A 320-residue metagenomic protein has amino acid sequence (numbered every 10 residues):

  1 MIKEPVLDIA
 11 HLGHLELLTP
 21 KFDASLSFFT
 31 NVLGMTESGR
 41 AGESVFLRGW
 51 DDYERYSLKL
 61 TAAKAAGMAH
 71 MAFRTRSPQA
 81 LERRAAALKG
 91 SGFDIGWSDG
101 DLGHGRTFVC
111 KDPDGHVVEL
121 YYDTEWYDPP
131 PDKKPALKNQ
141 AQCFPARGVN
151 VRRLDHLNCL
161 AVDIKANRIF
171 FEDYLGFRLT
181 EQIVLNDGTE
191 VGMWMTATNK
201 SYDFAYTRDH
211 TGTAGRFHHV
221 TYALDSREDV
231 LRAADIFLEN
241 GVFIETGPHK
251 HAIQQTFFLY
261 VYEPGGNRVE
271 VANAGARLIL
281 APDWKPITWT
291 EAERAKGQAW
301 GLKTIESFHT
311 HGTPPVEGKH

Functional and structural regions predicted by a protein language model:
M1-D23, M68-M71, D132-K165, R178 (+3 more regions): N-terminal beta-strand motif that seeds the catalytic metal site of vicinal oxygen chelate
M1-P5, A86-N150, M193-W194, G241-H320: Vicinal oxygen chelate
L7, E16-E54, C159-S201: Core segments of cupin and vicinal oxygen chelate
H11-P20, A63-A87, R106-H116, R153-V162 (+2 more regions): Vicinal oxygen chelate
S25-T30, L88, G115, N167-E172 (+3 more regions): Conserved active-site tyrosine of GNAT-family acetyltransferases
F28, M35-S38, R48-W50, S57-T61 (+9 more regions): A structural feature that tracks compact, well-ordered secondary-structure segments with a strong bias toward
A41-D101: Ordered, small/hydrophobic-rich secondary-structure cores
D101-L102, K111, Y121-A214, H251-A252: Amide-forming acyltransferase catalytic core, primarily the GNAT-like/NAT-type and related acyltransferase folds
